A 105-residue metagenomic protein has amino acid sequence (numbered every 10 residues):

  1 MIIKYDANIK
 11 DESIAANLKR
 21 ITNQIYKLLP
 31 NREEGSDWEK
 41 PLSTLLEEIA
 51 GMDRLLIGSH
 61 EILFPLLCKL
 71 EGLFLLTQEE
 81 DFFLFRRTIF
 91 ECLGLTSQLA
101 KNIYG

Functional and structural regions predicted by a protein language model:
M1, L42, N102-G105: Short intrinsically disordered terminal tails
M1-E39, L93, S97-Q98: Short terminal alpha-helical segments
M1-Y5, I9, A50, R54-I57 (+2 more regions): Generic preference for well-ordered secondary structure
Y5-E12, S36, I57-F64, E79 (+1 more regions): Short, solvent-exposed segments of well-ordered alpha helices
N23-K69: Amphipathic alpha-helical interaction modules
C68-G105: Amphipathic alpha-helical binding modules
